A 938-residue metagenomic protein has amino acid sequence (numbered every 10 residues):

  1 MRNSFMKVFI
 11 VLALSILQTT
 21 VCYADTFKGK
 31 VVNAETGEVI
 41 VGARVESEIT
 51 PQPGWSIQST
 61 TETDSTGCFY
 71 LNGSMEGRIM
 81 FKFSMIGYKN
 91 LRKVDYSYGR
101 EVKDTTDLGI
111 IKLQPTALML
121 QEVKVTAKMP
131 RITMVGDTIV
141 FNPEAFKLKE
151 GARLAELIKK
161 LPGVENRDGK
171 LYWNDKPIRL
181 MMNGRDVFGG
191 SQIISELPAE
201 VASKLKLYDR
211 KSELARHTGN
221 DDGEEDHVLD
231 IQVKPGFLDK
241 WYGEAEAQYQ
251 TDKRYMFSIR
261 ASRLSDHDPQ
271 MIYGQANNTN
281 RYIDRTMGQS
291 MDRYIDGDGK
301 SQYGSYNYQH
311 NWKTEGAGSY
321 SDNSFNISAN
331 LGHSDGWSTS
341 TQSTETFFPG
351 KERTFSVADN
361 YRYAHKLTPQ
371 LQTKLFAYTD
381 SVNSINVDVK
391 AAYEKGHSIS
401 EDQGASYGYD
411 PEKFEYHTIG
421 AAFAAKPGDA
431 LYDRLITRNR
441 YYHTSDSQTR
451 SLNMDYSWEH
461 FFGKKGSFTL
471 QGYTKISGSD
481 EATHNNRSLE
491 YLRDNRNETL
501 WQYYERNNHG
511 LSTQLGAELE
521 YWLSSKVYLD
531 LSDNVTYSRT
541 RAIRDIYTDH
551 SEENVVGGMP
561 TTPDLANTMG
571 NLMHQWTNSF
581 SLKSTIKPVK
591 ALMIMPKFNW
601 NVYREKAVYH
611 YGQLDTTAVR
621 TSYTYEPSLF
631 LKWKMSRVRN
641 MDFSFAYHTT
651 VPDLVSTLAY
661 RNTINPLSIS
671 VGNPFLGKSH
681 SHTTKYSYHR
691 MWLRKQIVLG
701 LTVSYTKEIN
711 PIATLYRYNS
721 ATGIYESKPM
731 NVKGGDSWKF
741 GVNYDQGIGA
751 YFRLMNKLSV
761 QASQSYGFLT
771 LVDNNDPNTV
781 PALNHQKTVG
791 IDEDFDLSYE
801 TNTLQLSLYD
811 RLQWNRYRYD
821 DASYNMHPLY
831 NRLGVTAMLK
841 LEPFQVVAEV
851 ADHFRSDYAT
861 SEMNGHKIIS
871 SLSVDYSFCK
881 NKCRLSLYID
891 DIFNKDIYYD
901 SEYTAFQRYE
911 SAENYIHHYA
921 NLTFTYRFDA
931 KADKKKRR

Functional and structural regions predicted by a protein language model:
F27-A34, G67, G109-I111: A short, amphipathic beta-strand motif
E35-P51: Short, ordered, surface-exposed loop/turn motifs in non-cytosolic proteins
E46-E48, S84-I86, K103-K147, N166-D168 (+3 more regions): Short, acidic, small-residue-rich periplasmic hinge/interaction motif at the N-terminus of Gram-negative outer-membrane
P51-S56, R78-Y98: A short, solvent-exposed loop/turn motif at the edges and junctions of modular extracellular/periplasmic domains
Q52-C68: Short, acidic Ser/Thr/Gly-rich low-complexity loop/linker segments typical of extracellular and cell-surface proteins
S56, G190-S191, K211-K253, H267-R938: Primarily recognizes Gram-negative and organellar outer-membrane beta-barrels
Y70-R78: Short Pro-Gly-centered beta-turn/loop motif in secreted/extracellular proteins
R167-A215, V228-V233: Periplasmic plug
